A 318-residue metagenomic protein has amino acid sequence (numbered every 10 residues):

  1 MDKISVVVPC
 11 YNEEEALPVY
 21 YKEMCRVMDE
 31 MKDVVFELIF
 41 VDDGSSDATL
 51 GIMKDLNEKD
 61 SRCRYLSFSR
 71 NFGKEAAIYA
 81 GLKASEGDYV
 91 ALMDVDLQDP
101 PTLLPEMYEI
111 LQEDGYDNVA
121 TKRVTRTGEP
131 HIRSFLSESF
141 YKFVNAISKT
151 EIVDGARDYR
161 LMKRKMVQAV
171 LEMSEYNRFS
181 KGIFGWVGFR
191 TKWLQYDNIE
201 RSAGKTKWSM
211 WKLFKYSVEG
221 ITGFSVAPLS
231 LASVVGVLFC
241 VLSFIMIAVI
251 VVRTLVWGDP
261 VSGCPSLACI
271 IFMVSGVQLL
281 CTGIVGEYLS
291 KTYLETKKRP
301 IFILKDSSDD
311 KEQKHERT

Functional and structural regions predicted by a protein language model:
M1-E129: Structured catalytic core of nucleotide-sugar glycosyltransferases
V6, M24, G81, D96 (+7 more regions): Residue-level signature of catalytic and energy-coupling elements of molecular machines, predominantly ATP/GTP-dependent
P9, F68-R70, T127, R160 (+3 more regions): Short conserved micro-motifs on helix faces and helix-strand junctions that flank and scaffold key functional residues
R26, E30, D55, K59 (+8 more regions): Conserved amphipathic alpha-helical interaction elements at protein-protein interfaces in regulatory, energy-coupling
R62, L66-R70, K74-A84, Y89 (+2 more regions): Acceptor/aglycone-binding surface of glycosyltransferases and processive sugar-polymer synthases
K142, F179-T318: Hydrophobic helical membrane-anchoring modules
